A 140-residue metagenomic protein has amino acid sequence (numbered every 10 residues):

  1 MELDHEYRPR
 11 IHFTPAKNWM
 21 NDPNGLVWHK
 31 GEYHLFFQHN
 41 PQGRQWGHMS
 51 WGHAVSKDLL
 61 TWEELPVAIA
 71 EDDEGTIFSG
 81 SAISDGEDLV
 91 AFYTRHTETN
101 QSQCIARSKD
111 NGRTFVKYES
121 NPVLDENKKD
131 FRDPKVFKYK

Functional and structural regions predicted by a protein language model:
M1-K140: Beta-rich carbohydrate-recognition and catalytic domains
